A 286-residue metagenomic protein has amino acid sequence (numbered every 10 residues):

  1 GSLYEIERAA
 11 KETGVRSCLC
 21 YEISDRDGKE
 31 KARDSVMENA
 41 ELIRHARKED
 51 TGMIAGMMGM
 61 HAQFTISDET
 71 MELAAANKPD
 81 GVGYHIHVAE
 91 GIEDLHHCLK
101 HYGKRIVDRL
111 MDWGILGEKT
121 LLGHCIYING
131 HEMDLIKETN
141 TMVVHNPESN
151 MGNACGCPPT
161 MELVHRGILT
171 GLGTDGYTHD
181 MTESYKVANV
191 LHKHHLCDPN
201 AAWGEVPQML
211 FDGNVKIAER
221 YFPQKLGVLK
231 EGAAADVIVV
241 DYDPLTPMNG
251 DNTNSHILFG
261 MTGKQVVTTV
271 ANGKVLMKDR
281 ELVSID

Functional and structural regions predicted by a protein language model:
L3-I126: Metal-coordinating catalytic core of metallo-dependent amide/deamination hydrolases
R8, E72, D108, M133-D134 (+2 more regions): Alpha-helical segments flanking ligand/cofactor-binding loops in enzyme cores
A10, M58, H87, L122 (+8 more regions): Divalent metal-coordination and catalytic microenvironments
G14-R16, N77-G83, I115-E118, L135-V144 (+2 more regions): Glycine-enriched alpha-helix->loop->beta-strand junction motifs that scaffold or abut catalytic
E22-D25, E90, P147-G152, D175-Y177: Short, acidic/turn-prone active-site loops that include or flank metal/cofactor- and phosphate-binding residues
I92-K104, E132-K137, A154-L163, T178-L196: Histidine/acidic-residue-rich catalytic or RNA/ligand-binding cores of hydrolases and nuclease-related proteins
D112-I115, K119, M161-P244, L258-T262: His/Asp/Glu-enriched, well-ordered alpha-helical/loop segment that forms or immediately abuts the divalent-metal
A234-V283: C-terminal cap of metal-dependent C-N hydrolases
